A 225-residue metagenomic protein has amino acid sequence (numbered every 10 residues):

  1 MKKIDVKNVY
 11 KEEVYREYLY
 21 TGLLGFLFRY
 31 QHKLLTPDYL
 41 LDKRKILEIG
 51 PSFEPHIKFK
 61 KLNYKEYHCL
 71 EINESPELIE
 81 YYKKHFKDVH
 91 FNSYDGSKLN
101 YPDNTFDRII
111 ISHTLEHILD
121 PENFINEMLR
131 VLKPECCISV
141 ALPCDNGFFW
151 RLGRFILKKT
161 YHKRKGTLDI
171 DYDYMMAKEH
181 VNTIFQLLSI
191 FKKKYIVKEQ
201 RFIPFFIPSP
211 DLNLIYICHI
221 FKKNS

Functional and structural regions predicted by a protein language model:
M1-R16: N-terminal, positively charged/glycine-rich alpha-helical extensions of SAM-dependent methyltransferases
E12-E13, E17-F26, L119-L129, K133 (+1 more regions): S-adenosyl-L-methionine-dependent methyltransferase catalytic module, highlighting the catalytic core
G25-K43: Conserved alpha-helix/loop element of class I SAM-dependent methyltransferases that forms part of the SAM/SAH-binding
D42-S52: Conserved class I S-adenosyl-L-methionine
K45, K65-H68, C137: Residues at the starts of beta-strands that form the adenosine-phosphate
S52-K98: Class I SAM-dependent methyltransferase SAM/SAH-binding core
S97-I109: A short acidic, Gly/Pro-enriched loop at the edge of an enzyme's catalytic core that lines a small-molecule cofactor
R108-L119: A short SAM/SAH-binding and catalytic strip from SAM-dependent methyltransferases
